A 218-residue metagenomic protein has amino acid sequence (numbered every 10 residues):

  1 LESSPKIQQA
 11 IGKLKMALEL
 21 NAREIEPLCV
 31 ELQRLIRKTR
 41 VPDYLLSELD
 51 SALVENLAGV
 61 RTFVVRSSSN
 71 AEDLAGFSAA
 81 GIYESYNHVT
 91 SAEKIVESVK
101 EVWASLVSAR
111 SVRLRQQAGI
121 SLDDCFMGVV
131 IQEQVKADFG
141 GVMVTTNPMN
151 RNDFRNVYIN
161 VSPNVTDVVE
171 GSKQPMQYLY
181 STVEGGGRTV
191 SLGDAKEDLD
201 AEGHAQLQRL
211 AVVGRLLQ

Functional and structural regions predicted by a protein language model:
L1-V130, F139, A205, Q218: N-terminal beta-alpha lobe that positions the nucleotide/phosphoryl donor in ATP/NTP-coupled carboxylate activation
R66, F77, Y86-H88, S98-V99 (+2 more regions): Beta-strand scaffold of nucleotide-dependent catalytic cores
V157-Q218: Conserved catalytic alpha/beta cores of large enzymes that bind or transform nucleotide phosphates and polynucleotides
